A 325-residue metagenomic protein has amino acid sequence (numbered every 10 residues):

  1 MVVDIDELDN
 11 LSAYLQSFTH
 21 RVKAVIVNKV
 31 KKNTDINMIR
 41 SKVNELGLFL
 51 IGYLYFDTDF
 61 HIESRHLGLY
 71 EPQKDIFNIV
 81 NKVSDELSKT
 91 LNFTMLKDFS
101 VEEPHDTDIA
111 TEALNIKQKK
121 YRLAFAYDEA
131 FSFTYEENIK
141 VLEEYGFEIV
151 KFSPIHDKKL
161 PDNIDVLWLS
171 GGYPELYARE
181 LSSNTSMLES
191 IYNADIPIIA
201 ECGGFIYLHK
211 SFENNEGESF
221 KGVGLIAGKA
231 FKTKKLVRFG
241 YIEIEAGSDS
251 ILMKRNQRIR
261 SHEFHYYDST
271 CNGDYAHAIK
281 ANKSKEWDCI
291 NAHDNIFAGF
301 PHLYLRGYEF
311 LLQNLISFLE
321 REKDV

Functional and structural regions predicted by a protein language model:
M1-V3: Inter-motif core of Ras-like GTPase G domains
I5-A113: Internal gly/pro-rich beta-alpha loop/helix module that stabilizes soluble enzyme cofactors or their anionic handles
A13-Q16, R40-N44, N138-F147, L315-I316: Short, solvent-exposed amphipathic alpha-helical segments in soluble enzyme and RNA/protein-processing domains
I26, W168-S170, A298-F300: Structural motif
K29, Y127-E129, K229, L303-Y304: Residue-level signal for short, function-critical loop segments
T90, Q118, F131-V141, K232 (+1 more regions): C-terminal and late-domain segments of enzyme folds
K119-S183, M187-N193: Phosphate-binding active sites in nucleotide-utilizing proteins
P174-S250: Cysteine-nucleophile active-site neighborhood
